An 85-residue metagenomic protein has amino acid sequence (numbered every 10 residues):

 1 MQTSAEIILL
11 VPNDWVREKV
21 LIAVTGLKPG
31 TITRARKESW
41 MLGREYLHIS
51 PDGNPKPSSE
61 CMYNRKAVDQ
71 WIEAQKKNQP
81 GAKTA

Functional and structural regions predicted by a protein language model:
M1-A5, E60: Short, Lys/Arg-enriched anionic-surface-contact patches
S4-E38: Polyanion-binding surface elements
P12, L21, H48, K77-A85: Contiguous hydrophobic segments
E18, I49-P51, K66, A74: Generic signature of intrinsically disordered, low-complexity segments enriched in small/polar residues
V24-M62: Major-groove DNA-recognition helix of helix-turn-helix-type DNA-binding domains
S58-A85: A short, Lys/Arg-enriched interface patch at domain edges and termini
